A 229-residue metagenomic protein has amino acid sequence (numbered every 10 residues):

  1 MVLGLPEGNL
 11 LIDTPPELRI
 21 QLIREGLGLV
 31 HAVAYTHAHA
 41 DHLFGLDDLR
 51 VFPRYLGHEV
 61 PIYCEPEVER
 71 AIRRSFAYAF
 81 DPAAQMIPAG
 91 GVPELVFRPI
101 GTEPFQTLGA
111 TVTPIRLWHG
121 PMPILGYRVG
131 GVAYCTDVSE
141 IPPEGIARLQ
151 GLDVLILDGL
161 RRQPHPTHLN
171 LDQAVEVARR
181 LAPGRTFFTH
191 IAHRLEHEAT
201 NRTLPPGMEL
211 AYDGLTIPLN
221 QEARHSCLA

Functional and structural regions predicted by a protein language model:
M1-C135, E144, N201-L228: Binuclear metal-dependent hydrolase catalytic cores
E140-Q221: Cap/insert and terminal regions of metallo-dependent hydrolase folds
